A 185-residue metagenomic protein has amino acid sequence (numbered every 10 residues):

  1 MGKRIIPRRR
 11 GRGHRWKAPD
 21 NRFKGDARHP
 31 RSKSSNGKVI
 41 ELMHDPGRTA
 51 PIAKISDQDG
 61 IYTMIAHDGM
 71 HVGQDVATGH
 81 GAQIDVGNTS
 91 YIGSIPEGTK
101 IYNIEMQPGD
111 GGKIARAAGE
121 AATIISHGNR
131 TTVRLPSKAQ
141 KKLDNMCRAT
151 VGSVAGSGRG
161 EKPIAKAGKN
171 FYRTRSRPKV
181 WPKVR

Functional and structural regions predicted by a protein language model:
M1-R48, V72-R185: Basic, glycine/proline-rich low-complexity segments that contact nucleic acids
A50-K54, Y62-T63, G112: S1/OB-fold single-stranded RNA-binding interface
D57-G60, P136-S137: Short acidic-glycine loop/turn motifs at beta-strand connectors
G60-H71: Beta-strand/loop nucleic-acid-binding surfaces
